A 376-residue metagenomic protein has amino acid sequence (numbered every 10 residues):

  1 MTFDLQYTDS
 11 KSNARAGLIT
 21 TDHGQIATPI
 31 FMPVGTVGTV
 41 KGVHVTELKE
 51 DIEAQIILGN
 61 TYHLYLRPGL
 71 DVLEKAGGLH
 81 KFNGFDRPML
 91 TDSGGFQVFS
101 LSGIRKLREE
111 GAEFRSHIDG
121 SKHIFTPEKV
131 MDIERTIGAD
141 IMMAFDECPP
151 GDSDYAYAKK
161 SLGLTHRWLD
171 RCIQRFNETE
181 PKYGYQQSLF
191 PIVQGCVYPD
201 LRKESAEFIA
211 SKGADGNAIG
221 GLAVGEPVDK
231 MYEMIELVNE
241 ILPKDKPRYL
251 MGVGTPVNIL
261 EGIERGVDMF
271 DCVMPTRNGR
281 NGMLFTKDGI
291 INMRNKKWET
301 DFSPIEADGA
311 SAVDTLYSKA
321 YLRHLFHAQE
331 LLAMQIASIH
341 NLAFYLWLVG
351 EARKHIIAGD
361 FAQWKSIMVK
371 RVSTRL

Functional and structural regions predicted by a protein language model:
M1-K182, K296-E299: Non-catalytic, usually N-terminal nucleic-acid engagement modules in DNA/RNA processing proteins
M1-T20, I26-P33, K41-G42, D146-D152 (+1 more regions): C-terminal extensions of enzymes
G24, I57, D92, E134 (+5 more regions): Conserved, mostly hydrophobic/aromatic
Y65, P150-G151, G225-E226, N278-G279 (+1 more regions): Short secondary-structure capping/turn micro-motifs that flank functional sites
K129, I133-I137, K160, L164-R171 (+5 more regions): A non-catalytic, amphipathic alpha-helix used as a structural packing/dimerization or gating element in enzyme scaffolds
G138, L169, I173-F176, E180 (+4 more regions): Structural signal for hydrophobic packing residues in well-ordered secondary-structure cores of soluble enzyme domains
G151-Y155, K159, G216-L222, L331-M334: Glycine- and acidic
G163, R175, T179, Q187-I305: Glycine-rich phosphate/ribose-binding loops and adjacent secondary-structure elements that form binding surfaces
